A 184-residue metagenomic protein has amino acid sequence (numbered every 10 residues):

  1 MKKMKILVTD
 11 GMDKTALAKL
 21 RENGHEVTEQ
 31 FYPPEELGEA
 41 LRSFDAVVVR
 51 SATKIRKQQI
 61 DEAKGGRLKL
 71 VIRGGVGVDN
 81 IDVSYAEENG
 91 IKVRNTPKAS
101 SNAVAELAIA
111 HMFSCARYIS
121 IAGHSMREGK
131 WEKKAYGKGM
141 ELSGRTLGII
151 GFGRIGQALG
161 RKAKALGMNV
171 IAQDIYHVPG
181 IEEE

Functional and structural regions predicted by a protein language model:
M1-F44: N-terminal glycine-/charge-rich "phosphate-binding" loop or analogous flexible N-terminal tail
K2-L7, T15, H25-T28, S101 (+2 more regions): Structural/interface elements that position substrates and couple domains in central-metabolism enzymes
K3, L68, S143-T146: Phosphate-coordination loops involved in phosphoryl transfer and adenosine-cofactor binding
D10, A46-R127, G139: Phosphate/diphosphate ligand-binding glycine-rich loop within oxidoreductases
T15-E22, E39, I81-E88, H177-E184: Short loop/helix-cap segments at secondary-structure boundaries that form the rim of catalytic
K19, L107, H111, A158 (+1 more regions): Rossmann-fold NAD(P)-dependent oxidoreductase module
V27-Y32, S51, R127-A135, G180-E184: Short gly/ser/thr-rich secondary-structure transition/capping motifs
Y136-E184: Rossmann-like dinucleotide/phosphate-binding beta-alpha-beta segment
